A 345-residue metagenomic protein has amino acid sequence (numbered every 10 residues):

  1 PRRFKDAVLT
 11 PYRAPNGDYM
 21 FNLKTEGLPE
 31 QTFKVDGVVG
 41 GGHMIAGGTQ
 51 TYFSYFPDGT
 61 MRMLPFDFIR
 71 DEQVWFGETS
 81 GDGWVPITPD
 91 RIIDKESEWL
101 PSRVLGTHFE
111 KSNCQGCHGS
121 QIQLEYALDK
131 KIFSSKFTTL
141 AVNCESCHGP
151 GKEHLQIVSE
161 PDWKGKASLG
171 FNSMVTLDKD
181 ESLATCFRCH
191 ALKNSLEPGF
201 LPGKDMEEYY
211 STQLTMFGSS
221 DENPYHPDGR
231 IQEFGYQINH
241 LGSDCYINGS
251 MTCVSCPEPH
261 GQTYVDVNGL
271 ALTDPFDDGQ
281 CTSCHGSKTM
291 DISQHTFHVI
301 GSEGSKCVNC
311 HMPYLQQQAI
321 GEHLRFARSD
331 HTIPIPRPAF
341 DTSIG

Functional and structural regions predicted by a protein language model:
P1-H43, T51, Q73, G77-S80 (+3 more regions): Primarily the internal scaffold of c-type cytochrome electron-transfer domains, especially repeated/multiheme c-type
G48, R62, F109-N113, L140-N143 (+1 more regions): Generic hydrophobic, aliphatic-rich segments that mediate packing or membrane embedding
F53-P65, I69-S112, G116-S120, L124: Extended acidic/polar, glycine-enriched regions that form or flank non-catalytic beta-rich accessory modules
